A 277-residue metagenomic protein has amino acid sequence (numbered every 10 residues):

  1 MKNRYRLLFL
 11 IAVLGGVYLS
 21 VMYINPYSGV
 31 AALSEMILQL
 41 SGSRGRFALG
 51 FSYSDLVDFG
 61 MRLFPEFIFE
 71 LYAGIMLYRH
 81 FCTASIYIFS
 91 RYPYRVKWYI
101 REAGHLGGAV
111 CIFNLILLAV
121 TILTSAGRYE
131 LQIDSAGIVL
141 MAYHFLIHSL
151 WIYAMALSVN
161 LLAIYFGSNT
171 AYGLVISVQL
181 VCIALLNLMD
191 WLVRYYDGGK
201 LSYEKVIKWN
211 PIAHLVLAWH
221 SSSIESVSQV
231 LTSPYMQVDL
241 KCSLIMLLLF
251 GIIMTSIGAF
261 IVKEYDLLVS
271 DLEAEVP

Functional and structural regions predicted by a protein language model:
M1-Y5, P234-Q237: Short, Lys/Arg-rich N-terminal segment immediately upstream of the first membrane anchor
N3-L10, G74, C82-T83: N-terminal cap/leader regions of alpha/beta-hydrolase-fold enzymes, predominantly small-molecule hydrolases
Y5-S20, I112-F113: Alpha-helical transmembrane segments
L10-L14, N169-A184, A274-V276: Central hydrophobic cores of alpha-helical transmembrane segments in multi-pass integral membrane proteins
L19-I68, G74-M76, I100-T170, S177 (+1 more regions): Secretory targeting signals
I24-L56, Q179-P277: Terminal transmembrane helical anchor/hairpin motif
A73-R91, R95, A103: Transmembrane helix boundary and interhelical loop/hinge segments in multi-pass membrane proteins
H80-F81, V110, Y165-N169, V181-L192: Transmembrane alpha-helices and adjacent helix-loop boundaries
